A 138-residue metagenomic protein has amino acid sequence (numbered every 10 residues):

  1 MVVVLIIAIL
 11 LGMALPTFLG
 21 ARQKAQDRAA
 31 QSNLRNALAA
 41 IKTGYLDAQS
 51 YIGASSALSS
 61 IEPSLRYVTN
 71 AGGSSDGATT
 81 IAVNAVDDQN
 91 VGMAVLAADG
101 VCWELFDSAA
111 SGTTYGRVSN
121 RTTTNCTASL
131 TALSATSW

Functional and structural regions predicted by a protein language model:
M1-F18: N-terminal single-pass transmembrane signal-anchor helix
V3, F18-L19, A54-S59: Generic detector of short, locally flexible boundary/turn motifs and exposed helical patches
V4-L5, A30, G92: Intrinsically disordered, low-complexity segments enriched in polar/charged residues with Gly/Pro, especially when
I7-I9, R35, A128: Alpha-helical interaction segments
A14, A21, I41: Conserved alpha-helical elements of the SDR catalytic core
T17-R35, Q49: Aliphatic-rich helix starts adjacent to a transmembrane/signal segment
A39-W138: Periplasmic/extracellular, small/polar-rich flexible segments of pilin-like filament-forming proteins
